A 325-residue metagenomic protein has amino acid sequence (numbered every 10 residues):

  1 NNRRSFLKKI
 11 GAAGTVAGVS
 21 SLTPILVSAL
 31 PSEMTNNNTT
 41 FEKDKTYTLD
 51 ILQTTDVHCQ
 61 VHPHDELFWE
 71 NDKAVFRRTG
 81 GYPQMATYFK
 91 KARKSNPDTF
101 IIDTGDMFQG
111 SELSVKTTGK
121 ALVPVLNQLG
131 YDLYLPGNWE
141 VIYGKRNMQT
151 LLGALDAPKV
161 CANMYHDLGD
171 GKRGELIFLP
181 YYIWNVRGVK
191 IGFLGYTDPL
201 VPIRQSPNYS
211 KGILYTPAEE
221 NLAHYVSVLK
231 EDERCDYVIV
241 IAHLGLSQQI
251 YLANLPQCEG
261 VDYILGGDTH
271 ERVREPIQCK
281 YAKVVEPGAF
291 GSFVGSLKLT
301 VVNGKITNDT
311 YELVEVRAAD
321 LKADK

Functional and structural regions predicted by a protein language model:
N1-S5: Secretory targeting signals
L7-G18, L22-A318: Acidic, metal/ion-coordinating pockets
A323-K325: Hard-cation-handling environments
